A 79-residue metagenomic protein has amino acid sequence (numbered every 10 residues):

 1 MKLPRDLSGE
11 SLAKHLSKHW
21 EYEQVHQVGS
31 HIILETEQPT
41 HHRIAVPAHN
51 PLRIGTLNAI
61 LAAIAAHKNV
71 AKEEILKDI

Functional and structural regions predicted by a protein language model:
M1-H26: N-terminal first-folded block
K2, P47, A65: Short, flexible active-site loop motifs that bind/organize anionic cofactors or intermediates
L16, W20, I44, I64-H67 (+1 more regions): Aromatic-residue detector
Y22-N58: A short, structured beta-strand/loop element
P51-I79: C-terminal structural segments of small proteins and small subunits
